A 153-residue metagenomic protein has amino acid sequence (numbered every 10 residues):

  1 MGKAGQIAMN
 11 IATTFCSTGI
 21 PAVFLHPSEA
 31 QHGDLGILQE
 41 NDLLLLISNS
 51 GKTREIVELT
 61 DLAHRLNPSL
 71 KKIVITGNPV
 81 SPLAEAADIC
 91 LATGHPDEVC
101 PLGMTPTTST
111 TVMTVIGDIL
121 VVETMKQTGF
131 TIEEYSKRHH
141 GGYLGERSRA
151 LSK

Functional and structural regions predicted by a protein language model:
M1-T128: Glycine-rich phosphate-binding loops that contact phosphosugars or nucleotide phosphates
P82, V99, K126-K153: Internal, active-site/partner-interface "lid" segment
